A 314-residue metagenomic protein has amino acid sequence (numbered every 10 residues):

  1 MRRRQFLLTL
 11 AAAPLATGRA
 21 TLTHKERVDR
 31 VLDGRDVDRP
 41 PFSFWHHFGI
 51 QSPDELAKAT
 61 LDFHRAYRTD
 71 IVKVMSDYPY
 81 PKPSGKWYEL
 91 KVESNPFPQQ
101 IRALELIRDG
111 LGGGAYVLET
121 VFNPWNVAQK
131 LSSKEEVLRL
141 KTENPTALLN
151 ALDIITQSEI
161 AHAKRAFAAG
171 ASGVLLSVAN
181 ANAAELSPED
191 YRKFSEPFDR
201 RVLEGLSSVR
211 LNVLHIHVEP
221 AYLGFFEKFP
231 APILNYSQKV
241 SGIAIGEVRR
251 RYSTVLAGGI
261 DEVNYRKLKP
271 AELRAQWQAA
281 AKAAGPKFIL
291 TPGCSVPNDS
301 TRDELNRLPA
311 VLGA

Functional and structural regions predicted by a protein language model:
Q5-A20: N-terminal export signals
P14, G34, R68, P79-Y80 (+1 more regions): Glycine-centered secondary-structure boundary/capping sites
T21-H47, P53, D70, P96-A314: Active-site loop segments of alpha/beta catalytic cores
K58-D77: Catalytic domains of carbohydrate-active enzymes, especially glycoside hydrolases
M75-E93, L176-E189: Glycine-rich, proline-tolerant flexible connector loops at the mouths of alpha/beta enzymes
